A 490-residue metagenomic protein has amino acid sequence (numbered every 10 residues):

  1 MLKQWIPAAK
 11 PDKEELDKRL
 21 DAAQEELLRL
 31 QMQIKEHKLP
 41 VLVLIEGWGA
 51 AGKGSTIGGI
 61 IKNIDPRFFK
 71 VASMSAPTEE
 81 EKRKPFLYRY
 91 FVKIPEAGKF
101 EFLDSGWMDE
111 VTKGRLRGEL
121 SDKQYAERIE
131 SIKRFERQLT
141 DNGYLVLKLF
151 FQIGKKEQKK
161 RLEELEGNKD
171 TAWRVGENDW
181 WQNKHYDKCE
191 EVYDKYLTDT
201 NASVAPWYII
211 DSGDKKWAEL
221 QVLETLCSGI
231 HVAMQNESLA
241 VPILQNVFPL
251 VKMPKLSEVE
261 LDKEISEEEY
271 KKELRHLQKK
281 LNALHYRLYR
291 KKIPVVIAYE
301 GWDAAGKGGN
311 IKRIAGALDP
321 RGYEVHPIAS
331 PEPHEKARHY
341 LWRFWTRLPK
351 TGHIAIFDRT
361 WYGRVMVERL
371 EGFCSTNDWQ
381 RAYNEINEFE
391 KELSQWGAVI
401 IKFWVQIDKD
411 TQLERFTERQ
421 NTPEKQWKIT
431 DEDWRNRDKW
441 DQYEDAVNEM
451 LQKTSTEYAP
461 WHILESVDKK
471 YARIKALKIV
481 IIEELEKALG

Functional and structural regions predicted by a protein language model:
M1-G490: Glycine-rich phosphate-binding loop of ATP-dependent small-molecule kinases
